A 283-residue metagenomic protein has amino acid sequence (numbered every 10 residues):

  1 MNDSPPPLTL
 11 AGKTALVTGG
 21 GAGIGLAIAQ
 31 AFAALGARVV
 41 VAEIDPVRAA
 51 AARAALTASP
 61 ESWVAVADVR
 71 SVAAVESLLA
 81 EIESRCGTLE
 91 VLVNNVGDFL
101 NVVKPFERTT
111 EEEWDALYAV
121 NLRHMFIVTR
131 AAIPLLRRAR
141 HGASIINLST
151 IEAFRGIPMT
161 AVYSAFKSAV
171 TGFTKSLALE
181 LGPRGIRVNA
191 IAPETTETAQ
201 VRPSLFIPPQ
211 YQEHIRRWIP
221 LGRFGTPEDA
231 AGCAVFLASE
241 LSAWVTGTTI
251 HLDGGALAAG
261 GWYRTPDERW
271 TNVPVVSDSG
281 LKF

Functional and structural regions predicted by a protein language model:
N2-P6, V103, V235, T246-F283: Short C-terminal tail/terminal secondary-structure segment of NAD(P)H-dependent dehydrogenase/reductase domains
T14, G21-G23: Conserved glycine-rich cofactor-binding loop
V103-F106, T110-Y118, I215: Substrate-binding pocket helix/loop in short-chain dehydrogenase/reductase
T129, F166, T174: Active-site helix of classical SDR
P134, L179-P183, A243: Alpha-helical segment proximal to the catalytic Tyr-Lys
T150: Residue(s) in the substrate-gating loop at a strand-loop-helix junction that position the organic substrate next
A190, Q210-L241, V245, L252-G254 (+1 more regions): C-terminal helical subdomain
